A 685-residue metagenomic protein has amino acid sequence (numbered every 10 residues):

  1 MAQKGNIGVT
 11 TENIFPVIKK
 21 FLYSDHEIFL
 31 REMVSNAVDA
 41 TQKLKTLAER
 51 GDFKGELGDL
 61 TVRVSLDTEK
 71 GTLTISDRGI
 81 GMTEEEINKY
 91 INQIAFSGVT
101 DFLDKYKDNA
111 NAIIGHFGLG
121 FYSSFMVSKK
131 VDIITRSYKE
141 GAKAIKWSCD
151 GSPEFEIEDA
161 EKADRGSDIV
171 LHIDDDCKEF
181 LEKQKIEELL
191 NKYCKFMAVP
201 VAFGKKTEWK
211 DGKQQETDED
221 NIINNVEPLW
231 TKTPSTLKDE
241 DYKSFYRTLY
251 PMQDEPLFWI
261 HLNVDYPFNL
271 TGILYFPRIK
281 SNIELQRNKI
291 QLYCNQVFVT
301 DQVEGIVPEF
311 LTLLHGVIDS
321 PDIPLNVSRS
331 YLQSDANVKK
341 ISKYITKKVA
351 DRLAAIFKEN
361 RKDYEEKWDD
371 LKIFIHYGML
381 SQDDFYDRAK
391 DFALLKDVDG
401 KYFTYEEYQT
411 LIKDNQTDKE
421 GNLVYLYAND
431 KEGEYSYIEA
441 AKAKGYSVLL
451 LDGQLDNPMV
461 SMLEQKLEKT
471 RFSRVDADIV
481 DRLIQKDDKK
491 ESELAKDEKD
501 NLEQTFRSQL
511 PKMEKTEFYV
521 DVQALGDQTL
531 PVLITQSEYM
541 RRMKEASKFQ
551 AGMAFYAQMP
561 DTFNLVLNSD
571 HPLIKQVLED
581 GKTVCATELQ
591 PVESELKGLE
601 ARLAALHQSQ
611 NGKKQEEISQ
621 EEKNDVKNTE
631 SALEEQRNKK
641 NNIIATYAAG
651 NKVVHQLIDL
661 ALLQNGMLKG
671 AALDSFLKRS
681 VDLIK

Functional and structural regions predicted by a protein language model:
M1-F180, E188, K195, K343 (+2 more regions): GHKL (Bergerat-fold) ATPase N-terminal catalytic module, capturing the glycine-rich phosphate-binding loop and acidic
I113, V131-E154, D174-K178, Q184-K685: GHKL/Bergerat-fold ATPase module in large chromosome/replication-associated machines
